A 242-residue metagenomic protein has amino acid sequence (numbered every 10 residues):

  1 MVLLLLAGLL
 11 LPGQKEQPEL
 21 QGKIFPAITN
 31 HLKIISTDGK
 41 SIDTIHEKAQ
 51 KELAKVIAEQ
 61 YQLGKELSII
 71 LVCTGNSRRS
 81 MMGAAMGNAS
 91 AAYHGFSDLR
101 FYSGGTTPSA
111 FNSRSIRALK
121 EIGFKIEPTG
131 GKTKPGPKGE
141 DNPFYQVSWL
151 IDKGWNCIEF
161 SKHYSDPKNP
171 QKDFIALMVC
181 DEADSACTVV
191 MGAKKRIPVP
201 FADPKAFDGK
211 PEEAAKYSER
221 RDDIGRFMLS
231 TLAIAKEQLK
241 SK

Functional and structural regions predicted by a protein language model:
L4-L5, D98: N-terminal low-hydrophobic presequence detector
L5-P18: Bacterial Sec-dependent signal peptides at the C-terminal "C-region" and cleavage site
E16-K242: Short polar/charged helix/loop
